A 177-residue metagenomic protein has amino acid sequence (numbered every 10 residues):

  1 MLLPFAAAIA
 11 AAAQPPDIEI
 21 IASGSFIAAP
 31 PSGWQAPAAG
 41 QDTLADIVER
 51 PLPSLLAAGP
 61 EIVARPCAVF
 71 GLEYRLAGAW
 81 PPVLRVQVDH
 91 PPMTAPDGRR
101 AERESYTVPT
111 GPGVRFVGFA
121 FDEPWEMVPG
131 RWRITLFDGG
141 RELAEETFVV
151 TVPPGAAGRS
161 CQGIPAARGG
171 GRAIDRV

Functional and structural regions predicted by a protein language model:
M1-A8: Bacterial N-terminal signal peptides
Q14-P129, T135-F148, V152-V177: Contiguous segments within soluble domain cores/interaction surfaces
